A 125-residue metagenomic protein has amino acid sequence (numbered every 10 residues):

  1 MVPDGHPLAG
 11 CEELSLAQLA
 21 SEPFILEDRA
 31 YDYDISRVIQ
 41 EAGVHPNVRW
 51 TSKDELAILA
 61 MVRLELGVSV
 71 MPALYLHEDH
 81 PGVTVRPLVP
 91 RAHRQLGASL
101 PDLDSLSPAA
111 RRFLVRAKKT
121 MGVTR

Functional and structural regions predicted by a protein language model:
M1-P3, E27, L88: Generic beta-sheet signal
V2-F24: Flexible hinge/capping segments at coil-to-helix
D4, R29-Y31, A73-Y75: Short secondary-structure boundary segments
L8-A9, E22-A42, L106-L114, M121-T124: Secondary-structure junction motif
C11-E12, Q18, L56-S105, R112: Beta-alpha-beta core module
L26-D28, H45-D54: Short beta-strand-to-loop elements that line the ligand-binding cleft of bilobed periplasmic-binding protein-like
D32-Y33, D54-L56: Conserved glycosyltransferase catalytic-site signature
